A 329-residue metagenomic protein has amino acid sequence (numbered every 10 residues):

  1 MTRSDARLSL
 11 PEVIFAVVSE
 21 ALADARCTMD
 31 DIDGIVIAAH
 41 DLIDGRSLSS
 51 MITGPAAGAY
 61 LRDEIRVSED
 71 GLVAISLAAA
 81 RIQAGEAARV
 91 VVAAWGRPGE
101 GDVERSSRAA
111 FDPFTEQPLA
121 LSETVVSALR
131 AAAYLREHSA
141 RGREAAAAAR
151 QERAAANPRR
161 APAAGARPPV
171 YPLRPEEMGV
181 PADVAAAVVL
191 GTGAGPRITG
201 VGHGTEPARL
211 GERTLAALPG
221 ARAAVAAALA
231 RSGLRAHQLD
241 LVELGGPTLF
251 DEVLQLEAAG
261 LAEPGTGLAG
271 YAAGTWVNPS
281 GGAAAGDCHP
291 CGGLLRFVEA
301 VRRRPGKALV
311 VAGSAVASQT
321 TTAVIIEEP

Functional and structural regions predicted by a protein language model:
M1-D70, L77, R81, Y134-E144 (+7 more regions): Conserved active-site "lid/cap" helical segment
M1-P11, E20, R143, A147-A148 (+6 more regions): Condensing-enzyme catalytic core mediating Claisen C-C bond formation in acyl metabolism
T2-S4, D44, G99-E100, T205-P207 (+3 more regions): Flexible loop/turn segments at secondary-structure boundaries
M29-A38, I65-R66, V90-A94, R143-R150 (+4 more regions): Beta-strand segments within the central parallel beta-sheet cores of soluble alpha/beta enzyme folds
A39-V126, A163-M178, E206, P219 (+1 more regions): Conserved catalytic cysteine-centered active-site region of acyl-thioester-dependent Claisen-condensing enzymes
I43-I52, L210-T214, G246-L268, C291 (+1 more regions): Short glycine/threonine-rich loop-to-helix capping motif typified by GTGT followed within a few residues by an Asp-Pro
A94-W95, E100-D102, R153-R159, T205-G211 (+2 more regions): Acyl-CoA/ACP chain-elongation machinery
P118-S139, A145: Glycine-rich phosphate-binding loop plus the immediately following alpha-helix
